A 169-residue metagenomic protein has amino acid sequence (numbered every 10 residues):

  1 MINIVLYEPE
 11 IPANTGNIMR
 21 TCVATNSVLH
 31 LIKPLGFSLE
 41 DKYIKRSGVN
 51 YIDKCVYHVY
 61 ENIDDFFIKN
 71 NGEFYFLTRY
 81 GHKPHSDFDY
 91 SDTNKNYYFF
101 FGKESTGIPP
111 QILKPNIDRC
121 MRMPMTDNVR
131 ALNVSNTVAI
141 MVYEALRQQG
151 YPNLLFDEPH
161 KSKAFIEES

Functional and structural regions predicted by a protein language model:
M1-I4: Extreme N-terminal starter segment of soluble prokaryotic enzymes
E10-N17, L132-N136: Amphipathic alpha-helical repeat scaffolds
T21, I112: Hydrophobic/aromatic ligand-binding patch that stacks against planar heteroaromatic rings of cofactors or nucleotides
C22, F100, T137: Conserved RecA-like P-loop NTPase ATPase core
T25, N70, P115-I117: Short, structured coil segments at secondary-structure junctions
V28-P34: Short internal beta-strands
D41-P110: S-adenosyl-L-methionine/SAH cofactor-binding core of RNA-modifying enzymes
P115-A164, E168: Structured adenosyl-cofactor binding patch, chiefly the S-adenosyl-L-methionine
